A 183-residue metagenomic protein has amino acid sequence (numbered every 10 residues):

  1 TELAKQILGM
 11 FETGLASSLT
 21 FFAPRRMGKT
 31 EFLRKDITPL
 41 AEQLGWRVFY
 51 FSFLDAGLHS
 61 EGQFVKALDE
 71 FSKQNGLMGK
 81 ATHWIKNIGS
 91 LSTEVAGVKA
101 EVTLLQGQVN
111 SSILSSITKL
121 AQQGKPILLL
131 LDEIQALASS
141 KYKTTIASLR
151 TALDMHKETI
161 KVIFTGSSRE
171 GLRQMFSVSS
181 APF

Functional and structural regions predicted by a protein language model:
T1, F176-F183: Short, intrinsically disordered, charge-balanced linker/junction segments flanking boundaries in proteins
T1-L8: N-terminal pre-P-loop "Q-motif" helix
A4, V65, I146-L149, R169: Amphipathic alpha-helical segments in well-structured domains
G9-A16: Phosphate-binding P-loop
A16-M27, E31-L128, L137, K143: P-loop NTPase nucleotide-binding core
L44-V48, E158-T159, F183: Short glycine-/polar-rich loops that comprise or flank the Walker A/P-loop and associated switch/sensor motifs
L128, A136-K141, L149-S179: Sensor-1/coupling segment of RecA-like P-loop NTPase cores
